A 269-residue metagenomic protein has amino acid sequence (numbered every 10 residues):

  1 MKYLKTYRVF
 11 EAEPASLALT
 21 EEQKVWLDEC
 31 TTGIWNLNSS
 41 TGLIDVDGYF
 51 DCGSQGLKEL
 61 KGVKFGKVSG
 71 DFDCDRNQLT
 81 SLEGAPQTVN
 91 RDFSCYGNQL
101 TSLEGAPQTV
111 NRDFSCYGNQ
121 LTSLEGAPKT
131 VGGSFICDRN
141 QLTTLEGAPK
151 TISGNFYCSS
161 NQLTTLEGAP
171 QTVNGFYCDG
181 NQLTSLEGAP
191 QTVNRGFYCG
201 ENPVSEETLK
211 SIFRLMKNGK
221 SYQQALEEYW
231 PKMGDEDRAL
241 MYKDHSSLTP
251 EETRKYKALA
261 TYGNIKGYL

Functional and structural regions predicted by a protein language model:
M1-G56, T208-L269: N-terminal capping/linker segments that flank leucine-rich repeat
A18-S40, D45-G62, S69, S81-E83 (+4 more regions): Extracellular beta-sheet-rich ligand-binding/adhesion modules
S40, G53, K61-G62, N77 (+10 more regions): A structural signal for the main folded, soluble domain(s) of proteins
V46-L57, K64-Q78, V89-L100, V110-L121 (+5 more regions): Concave beta-strand-loop units of leucine-rich repeat
L145, L166, L186, E207-K210: Short, charged, surface-exposed secondary-structure boundary motifs
